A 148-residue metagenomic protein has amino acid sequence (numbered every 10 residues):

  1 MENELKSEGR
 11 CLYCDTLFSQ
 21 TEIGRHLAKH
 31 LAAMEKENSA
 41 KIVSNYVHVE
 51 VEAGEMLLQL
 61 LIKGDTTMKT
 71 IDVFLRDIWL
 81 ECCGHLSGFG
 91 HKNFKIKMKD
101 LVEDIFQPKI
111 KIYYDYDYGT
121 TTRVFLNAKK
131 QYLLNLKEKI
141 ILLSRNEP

Functional and structural regions predicted by a protein language model:
M1-P148: Short linear regulatory motifs enriched in tryptophan with gly/pro/ser
